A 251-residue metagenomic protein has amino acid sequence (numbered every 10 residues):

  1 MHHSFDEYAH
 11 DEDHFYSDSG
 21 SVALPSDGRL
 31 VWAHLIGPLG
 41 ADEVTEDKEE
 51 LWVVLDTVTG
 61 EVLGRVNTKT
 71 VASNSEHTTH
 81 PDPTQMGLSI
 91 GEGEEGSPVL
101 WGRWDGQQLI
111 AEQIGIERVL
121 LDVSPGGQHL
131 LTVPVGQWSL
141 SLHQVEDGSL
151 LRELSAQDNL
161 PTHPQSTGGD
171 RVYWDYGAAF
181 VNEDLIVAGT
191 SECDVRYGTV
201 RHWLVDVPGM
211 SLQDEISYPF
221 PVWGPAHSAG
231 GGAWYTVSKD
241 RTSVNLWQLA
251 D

Functional and structural regions predicted by a protein language model:
M1, G28-T45, D82-E94, Q128-P134 (+4 more regions): Short beta-strand elements that form the blades of beta-propeller/WD-repeat-like and other beta-sheet-rich scaffold
M1-Y16, D42-K69, E92-G115, S139-G168 (+2 more regions): Surface-exposed loop/turn elements that mediate protein-protein interactions on large endomembrane-trafficking
Y8-S26, N67-P81, I114-Q128, N159-A179 (+1 more regions): Repeated scaffold domains used in trafficking and secretory/extracellular systems, primarily beta-propellers
H10-S21, W32-V44, E49, T70-E76 (+2 more regions): Beta-propeller folds
S19-L24, G28, L51-V66, M86 (+2 more regions): Extended, compositionally biased low-complexity polar/Lys-Gly-rich tracts and adjacent boundary/linker regions are
S75, G87-S89, H202: Polar/charged side chains located within well-ordered beta-strands of beta-rich proteins
L120, G126-H129, W138-D147: Long, positively charged binding patches that form subdomain-scale interaction surfaces for polyanionic ligands
